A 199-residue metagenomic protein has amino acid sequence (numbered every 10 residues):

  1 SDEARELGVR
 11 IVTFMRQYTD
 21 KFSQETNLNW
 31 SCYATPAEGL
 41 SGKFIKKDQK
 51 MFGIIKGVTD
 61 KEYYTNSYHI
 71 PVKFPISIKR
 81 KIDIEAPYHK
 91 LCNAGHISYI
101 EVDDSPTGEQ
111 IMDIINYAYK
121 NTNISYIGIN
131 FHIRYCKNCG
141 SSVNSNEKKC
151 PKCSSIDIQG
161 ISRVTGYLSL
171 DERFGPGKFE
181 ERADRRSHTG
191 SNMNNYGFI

Functional and structural regions predicted by a protein language model:
S1-I199: Long, C-terminal-biased catalytic regions of enzyme "large/alpha" subunits
